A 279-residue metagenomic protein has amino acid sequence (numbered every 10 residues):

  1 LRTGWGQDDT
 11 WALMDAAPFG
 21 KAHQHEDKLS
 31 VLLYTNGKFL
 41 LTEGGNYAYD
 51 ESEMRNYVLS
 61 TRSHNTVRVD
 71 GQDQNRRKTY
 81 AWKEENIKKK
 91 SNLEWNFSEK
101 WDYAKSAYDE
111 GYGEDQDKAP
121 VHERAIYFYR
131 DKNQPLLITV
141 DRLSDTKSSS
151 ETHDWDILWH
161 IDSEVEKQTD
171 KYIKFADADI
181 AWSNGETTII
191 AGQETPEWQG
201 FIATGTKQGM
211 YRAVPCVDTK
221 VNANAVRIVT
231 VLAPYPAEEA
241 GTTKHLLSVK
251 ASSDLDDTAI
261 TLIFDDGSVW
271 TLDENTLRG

Functional and structural regions predicted by a protein language model:
L1-V58: Internal mixed beta-strand/loop scaffold within catalytic domains of large alpha/beta enzymes
Y47-G279: CBM-like, beta-strand-rich accessory domains located in the C-terminal region of large, secreted polysaccharide-active
